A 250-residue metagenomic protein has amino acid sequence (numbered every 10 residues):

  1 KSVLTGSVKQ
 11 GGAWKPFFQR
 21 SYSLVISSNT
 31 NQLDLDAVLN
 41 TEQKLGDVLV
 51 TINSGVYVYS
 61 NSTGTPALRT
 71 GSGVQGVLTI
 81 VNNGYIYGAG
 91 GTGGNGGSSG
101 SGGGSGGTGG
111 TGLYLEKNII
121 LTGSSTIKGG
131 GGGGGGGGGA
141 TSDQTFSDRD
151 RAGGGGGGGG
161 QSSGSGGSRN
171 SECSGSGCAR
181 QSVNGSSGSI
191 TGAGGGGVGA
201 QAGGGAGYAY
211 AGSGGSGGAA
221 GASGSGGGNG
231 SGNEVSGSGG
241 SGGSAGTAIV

Functional and structural regions predicted by a protein language model:
K1-V250: Glycine-centric low-complexity repeats
